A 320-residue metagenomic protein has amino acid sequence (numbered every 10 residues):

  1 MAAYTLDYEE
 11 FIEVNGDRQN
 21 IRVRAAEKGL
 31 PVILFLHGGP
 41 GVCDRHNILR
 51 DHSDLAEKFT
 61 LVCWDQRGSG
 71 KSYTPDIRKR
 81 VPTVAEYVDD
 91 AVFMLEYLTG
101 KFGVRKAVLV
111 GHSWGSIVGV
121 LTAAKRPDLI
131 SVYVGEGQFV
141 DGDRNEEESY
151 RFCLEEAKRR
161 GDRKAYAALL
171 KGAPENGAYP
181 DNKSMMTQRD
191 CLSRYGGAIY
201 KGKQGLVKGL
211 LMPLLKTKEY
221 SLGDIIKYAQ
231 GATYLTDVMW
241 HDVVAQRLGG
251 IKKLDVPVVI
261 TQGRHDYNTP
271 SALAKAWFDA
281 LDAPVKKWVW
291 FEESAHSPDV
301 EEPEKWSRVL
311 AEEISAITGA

Functional and structural regions predicted by a protein language model:
P40-H52: The serine-hydrolase catalytic nucleophile loop
L55-T74: Conserved alpha/beta-hydrolase
E86-K106: Conserved acidic catalytic loop of the alpha/beta-hydrolase fold
V104-E147: Conserved hydrolase catalytic core segment
I130-G177: A catalytic-pocket lid/entrance helix-loop region that shapes and gates access to the active site across common
R160-G249, V256: Alpha/beta-hydrolase
L254, I260-Q262, D266: Short beta-strand/loop motif that positions the catalytic acidic residue of the alpha/beta-hydrolase fold
S294-S307: Catalytic histidine-centered segment of alpha/beta-hydrolase-like enzymes
